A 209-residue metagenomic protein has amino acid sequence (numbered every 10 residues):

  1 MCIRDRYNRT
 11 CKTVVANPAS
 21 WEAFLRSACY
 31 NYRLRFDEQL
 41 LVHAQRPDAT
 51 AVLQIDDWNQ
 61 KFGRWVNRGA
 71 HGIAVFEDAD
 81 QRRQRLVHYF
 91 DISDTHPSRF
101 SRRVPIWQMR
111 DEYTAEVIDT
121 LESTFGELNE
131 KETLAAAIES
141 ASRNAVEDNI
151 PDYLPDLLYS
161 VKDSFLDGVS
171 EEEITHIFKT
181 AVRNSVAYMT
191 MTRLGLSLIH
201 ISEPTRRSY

Functional and structural regions predicted by a protein language model:
R4-S202, R206: N-terminal accessory/interface modules of nucleic-acid-binding and processing proteins
